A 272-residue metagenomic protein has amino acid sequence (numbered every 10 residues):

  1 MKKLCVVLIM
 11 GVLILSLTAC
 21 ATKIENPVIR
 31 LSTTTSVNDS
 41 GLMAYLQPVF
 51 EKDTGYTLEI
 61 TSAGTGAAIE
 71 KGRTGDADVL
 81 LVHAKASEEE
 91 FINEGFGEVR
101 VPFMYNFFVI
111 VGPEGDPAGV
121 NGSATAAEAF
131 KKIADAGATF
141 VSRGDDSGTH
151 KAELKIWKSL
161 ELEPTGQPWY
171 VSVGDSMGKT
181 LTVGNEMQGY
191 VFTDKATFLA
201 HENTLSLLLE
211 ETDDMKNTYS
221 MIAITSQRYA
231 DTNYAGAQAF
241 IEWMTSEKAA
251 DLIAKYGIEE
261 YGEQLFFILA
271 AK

Functional and structural regions predicted by a protein language model:
M1-L4, L8: Positively charged n-region of N-terminal signal peptides that target proteins for export
G11-V12: Repetitive helical segments and hydrophobic/amphipathic motifs
L15-A19: C-terminal motif of bacterial Sec signal peptides marking the signal peptidase cleavage site
C20-E51, E70, D76, K85 (+3 more regions): Exported/periplasmic ABC-transporter solute-binding proteins
I29, Y56-L58: Conserved beta-strand core positions
V79-Y105: Acidic, polar ligand-binding/catalytic clefts
I110: Serine endopeptidase catalytic core focused on the charge-relay Asp
